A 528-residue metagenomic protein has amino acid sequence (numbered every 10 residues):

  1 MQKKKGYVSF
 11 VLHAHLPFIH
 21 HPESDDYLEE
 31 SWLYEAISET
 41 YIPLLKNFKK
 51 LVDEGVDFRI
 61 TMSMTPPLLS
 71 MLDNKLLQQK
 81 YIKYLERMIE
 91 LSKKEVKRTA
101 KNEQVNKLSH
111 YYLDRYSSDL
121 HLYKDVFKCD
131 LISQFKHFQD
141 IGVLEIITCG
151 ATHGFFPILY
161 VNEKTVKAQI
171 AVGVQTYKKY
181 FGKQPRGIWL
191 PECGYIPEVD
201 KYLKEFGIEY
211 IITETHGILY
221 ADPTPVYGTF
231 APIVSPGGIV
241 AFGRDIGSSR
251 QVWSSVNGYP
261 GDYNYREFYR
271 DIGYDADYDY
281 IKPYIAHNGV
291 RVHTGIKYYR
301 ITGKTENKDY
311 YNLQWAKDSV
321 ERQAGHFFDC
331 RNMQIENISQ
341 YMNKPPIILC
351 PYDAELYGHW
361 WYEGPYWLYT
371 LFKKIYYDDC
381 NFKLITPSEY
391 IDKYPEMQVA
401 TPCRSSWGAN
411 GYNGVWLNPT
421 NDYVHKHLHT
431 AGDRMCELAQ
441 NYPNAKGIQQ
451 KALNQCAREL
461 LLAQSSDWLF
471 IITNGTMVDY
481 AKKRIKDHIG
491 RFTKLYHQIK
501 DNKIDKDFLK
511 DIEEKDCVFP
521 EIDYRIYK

Functional and structural regions predicted by a protein language model:
Q2-R59, M64-K107, P223-K528: Active-site and substrate-binding clefts of carbohydrate-active enzymes
S63-L68, G150-T152, G187-I196, P387-D392: Short, solvent-exposed turn/loop segments enriched in Gly/Ser/Thr/Pro and often Arg
M64, L190, I212-T213, Y352: Conserved beta-strand positions
L76-D140, I146-Y160: Active-site-proximal, glycine-rich beta->alpha crossover segments in alpha/beta enzymes that shape flexible
E163-L190, C330-M342, P346-L349: CE4/NodB-like, metal-dependent polysaccharide N-deacetylase domain that modifies extracellular/periplasmic N-acetylated
P185-Y195, D353-Y357, M477: Conserved short loop/turn motifs at secondary-structure junctions
G194, V199-I208, T224: Hydrophobic, small-residue-rich alpha-helical packing segments that form membrane-like cores
I208-A221, I385-T386: His/Asp/Glu-enriched short active-site or ligand-binding loop at hydrolase and phosphoryl-transfer sites
